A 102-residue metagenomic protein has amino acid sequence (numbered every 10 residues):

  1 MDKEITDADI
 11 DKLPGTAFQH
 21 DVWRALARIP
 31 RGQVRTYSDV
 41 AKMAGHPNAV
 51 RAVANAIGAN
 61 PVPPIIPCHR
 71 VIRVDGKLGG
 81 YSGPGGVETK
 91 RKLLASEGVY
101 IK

Functional and structural regions predicted by a protein language model:
M1-I10, I66, I72-K102: Low-complexity, small/basic-enriched stretches that occur predominantly at protein N-termini or linker tails
M1-N48, A95-K102: Basic nucleic-acid-binding alpha-helical/helix-turn surface characteristic of O6-alkylguanine DNA
P30, P61-P67: Short, proline-centered helix/strand-breaking motifs
N48-P63: Regulatory, non-catalytic segments
